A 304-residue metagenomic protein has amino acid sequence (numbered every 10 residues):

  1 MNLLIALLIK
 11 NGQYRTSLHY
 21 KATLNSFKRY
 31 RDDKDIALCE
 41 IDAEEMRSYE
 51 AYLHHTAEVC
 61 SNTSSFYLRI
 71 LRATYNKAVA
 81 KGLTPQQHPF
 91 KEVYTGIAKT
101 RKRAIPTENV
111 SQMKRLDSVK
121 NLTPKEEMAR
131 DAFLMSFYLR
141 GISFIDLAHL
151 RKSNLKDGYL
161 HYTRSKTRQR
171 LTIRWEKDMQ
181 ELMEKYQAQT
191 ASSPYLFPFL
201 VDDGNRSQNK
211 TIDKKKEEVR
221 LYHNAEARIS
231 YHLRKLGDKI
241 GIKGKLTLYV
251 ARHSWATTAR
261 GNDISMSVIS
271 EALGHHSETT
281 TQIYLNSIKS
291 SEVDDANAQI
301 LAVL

Functional and structural regions predicted by a protein language model:
L3-R15, L24-R101, L116-K120: N-terminal core-binding DNA-recognition domain of tyrosine recombinases/integrases
N76-L83, S136-D157: Short, charged phosphate-coordinating catalytic segments
E92-F144: Basic, Lys/Arg- and aromatic-enriched nucleic-acid-binding interface segment
A104, R164-R168, L273-A298: Catalytic-site neighborhood detector that most strongly recognizes the C-terminal catalytic loop/helix of tyrosine
V110, E176-K243: Active-site/catalytic core of tyrosine-dependent DNA strand-transfer enzymes
N121-P124, L221-Y222, S230-E271: Short, basic (Lys/Arg/His-rich) helix/loop patches that form interaction surfaces in the mid-to-C-terminal regions
H149-K185, V201-D202: Conserved tyrosine-mediated DNA breakage-rejoining catalytic core shared by Y-recombinases
S153-Y159, K243-G244, I264-I283: Short, polar N-cap/turn motifs at the start of nucleic acid-interacting alpha helices
